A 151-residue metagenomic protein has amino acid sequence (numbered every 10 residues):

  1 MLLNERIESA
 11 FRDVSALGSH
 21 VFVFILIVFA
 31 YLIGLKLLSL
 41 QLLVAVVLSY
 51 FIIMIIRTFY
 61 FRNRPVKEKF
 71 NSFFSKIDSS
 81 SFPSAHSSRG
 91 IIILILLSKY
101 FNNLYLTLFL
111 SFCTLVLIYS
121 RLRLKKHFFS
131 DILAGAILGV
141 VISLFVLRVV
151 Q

Functional and structural regions predicted by a protein language model:
M1-I25, L37, I53-S79: N-terminal transmembrane-helix/juxtamembrane module of multi-pass inner/ER membrane proteins
L2, R6, F29-K36, Y100 (+1 more regions): Structural signal for the C-terminal ends of transmembrane alpha-helices and the immediately following loop
S15, L37-A45, L106-F109, S130-A134: Alpha-helical transmembrane segments of integral membrane proteins
F24, L42, V46-Y50, I132 (+2 more regions): Alpha-helical transmembrane spans of integral membrane proteins, capturing the lipid-embedded, hydrophobic core of TM
V28-I52: Interfacial segments of alpha-helical transmembrane regions
A30, L48, I52, I56 (+3 more regions): Alpha-helical membrane-inserting segments
A45-R57, T114-R121: Alpha-helical transmembrane segments of multi-pass membrane proteins
F70-Q151: Membrane-embedded catalytic cores of phosphoryl/pyrophosphoryl-handling enzymes
